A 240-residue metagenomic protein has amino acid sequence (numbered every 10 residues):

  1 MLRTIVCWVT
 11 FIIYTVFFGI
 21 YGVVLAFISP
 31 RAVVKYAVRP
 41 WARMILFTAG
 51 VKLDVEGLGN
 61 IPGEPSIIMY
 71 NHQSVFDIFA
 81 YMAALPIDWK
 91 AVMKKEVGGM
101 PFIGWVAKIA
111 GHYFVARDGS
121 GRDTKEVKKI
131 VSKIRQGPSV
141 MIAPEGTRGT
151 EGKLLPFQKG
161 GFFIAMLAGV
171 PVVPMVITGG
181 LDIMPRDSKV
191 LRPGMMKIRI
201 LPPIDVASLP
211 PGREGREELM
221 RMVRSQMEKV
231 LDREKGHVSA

Functional and structural regions predicted by a protein language model:
M1-D54, W105-I109: A transmembrane-helix-recognition feature enriched in membrane-embedded lipid enzymes and envelope glyco-/phospholipid
M1-V23, Y36, G59-I61, E214-A240: Membrane-interfacial terminal anchoring regions of lipid-handling membrane enzymes
R3-T10, V38-M93: Conserved H-X4-D acyltransferase segment
I45-F47, I68-M69, R117-G121, G152: Short, flexible loop segments at the rims of nucleotide/cofactor-binding pockets, characterized by
H72, K108-A110, V190-P193: Short, hinge-like loop/turn segments at secondary-structure boundaries
F76-K129: Membrane-embedded segments
T124-A240: Non-catalytic C-terminal accessory region of glycerolipid acyltransferases and related lyso-lipid remodeling enzymes
